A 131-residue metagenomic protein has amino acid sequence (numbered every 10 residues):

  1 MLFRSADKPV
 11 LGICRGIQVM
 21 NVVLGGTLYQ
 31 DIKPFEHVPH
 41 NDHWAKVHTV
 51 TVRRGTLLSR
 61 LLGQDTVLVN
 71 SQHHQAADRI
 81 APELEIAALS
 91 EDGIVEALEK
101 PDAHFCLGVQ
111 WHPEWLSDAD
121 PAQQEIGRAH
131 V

Functional and structural regions predicted by a protein language model:
M1-L11, L24, Y29, P34: Flexible gly/pro-rich beta->alpha loop and the following alpha-helix that scaffold active-site loops
F3-A6, K33-H130: Amide-donor transfer/coupling interface in amidating biosynthetic enzymes
C14: Conserved G/P- and acidic residue-centered "switch" motifs that form tight phosphate/ATP-binding loops in soluble
I17: Catalytic nucleophile loop
N21: Structured adenosyl-cofactor binding patch, chiefly the S-adenosyl-L-methionine
